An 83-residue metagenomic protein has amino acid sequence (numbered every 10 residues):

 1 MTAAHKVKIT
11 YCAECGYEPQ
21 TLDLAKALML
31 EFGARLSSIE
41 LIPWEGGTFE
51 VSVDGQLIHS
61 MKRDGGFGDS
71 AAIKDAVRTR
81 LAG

Functional and structural regions predicted by a protein language model:
T2-L28, F32, E45, L81: Short, thiol/selenol-centered motifs that function as redox-active sites or metal-ligating centers
T10-E14, Q56, M61-R63: Short strand-loop junctions, especially beta-strand C-caps/beta-turns that link beta-sheets to coils or alpha-helices
E18-Q20, E50, K62: Generic domain-boundary/flexible-linker signal
L36-E40: A short linear hydrophobic-aromatic micro-motif
W44-E50: Structural micro-motif
I58-A82: Non-catalytic, surface beta->alpha helical segment in thiol-disulfide oxidoreductase systems
